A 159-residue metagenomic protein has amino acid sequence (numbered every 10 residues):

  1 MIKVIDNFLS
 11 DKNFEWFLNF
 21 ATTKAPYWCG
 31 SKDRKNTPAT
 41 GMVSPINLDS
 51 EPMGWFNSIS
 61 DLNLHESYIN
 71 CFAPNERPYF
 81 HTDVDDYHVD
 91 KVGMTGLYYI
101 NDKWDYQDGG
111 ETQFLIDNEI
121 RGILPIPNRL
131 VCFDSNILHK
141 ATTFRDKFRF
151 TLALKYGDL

Functional and structural regions predicted by a protein language model:
M1-H65, R77: Non-heme Fe(II)/2-oxoglutarate
M53-G54, I59-L159: Catalytic core of non-heme Fe(II) oxygenases with the double-stranded beta-helix
